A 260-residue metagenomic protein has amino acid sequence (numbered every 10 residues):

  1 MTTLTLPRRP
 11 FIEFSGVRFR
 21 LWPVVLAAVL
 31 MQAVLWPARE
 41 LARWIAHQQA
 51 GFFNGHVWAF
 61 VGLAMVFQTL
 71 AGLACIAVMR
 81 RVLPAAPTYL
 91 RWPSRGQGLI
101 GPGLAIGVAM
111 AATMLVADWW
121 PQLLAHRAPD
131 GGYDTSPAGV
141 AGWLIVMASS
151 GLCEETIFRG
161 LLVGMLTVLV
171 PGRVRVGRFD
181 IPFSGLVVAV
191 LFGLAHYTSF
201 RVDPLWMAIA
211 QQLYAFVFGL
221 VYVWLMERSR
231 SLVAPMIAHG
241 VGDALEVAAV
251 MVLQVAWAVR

Functional and structural regions predicted by a protein language model:
M1-V17: Short, Lys/Arg-rich, polar N-terminal cytosolic tail immediately upstream of the first transmembrane signal-anchor
E13-R18, R91-G96, D130-V140, V174-F179: Helix-boundary and loop/linker segments of multi-pass membrane transporters
L21-V82, P102, P129-Y133, P137 (+1 more regions): Alpha-helical transmembrane segments in multi-pass membrane proteins
A28, G103, G107, W143 (+1 more regions): Residue-level signature of transmembrane alpha-helical cores of multipass secondary-active transporters and flippases
L35, R39, C75-R80, M114 (+4 more regions): Structural signal for membrane-spanning alpha-helices in multi-pass inner-membrane proteins, emphasizing helix cores
A38-Q49, A117-L124, Y197-D203: Juxtamembrane "helix-exit" motif on the non-cytosolic side of transmembrane helices
A71-P84, T156-T167: Membrane-water interface of transmembrane alpha-helices
D118-W119, G139-R260: Transmembrane helix-loop-helix hairpins at the membrane interface of multi-pass integral membrane proteins
